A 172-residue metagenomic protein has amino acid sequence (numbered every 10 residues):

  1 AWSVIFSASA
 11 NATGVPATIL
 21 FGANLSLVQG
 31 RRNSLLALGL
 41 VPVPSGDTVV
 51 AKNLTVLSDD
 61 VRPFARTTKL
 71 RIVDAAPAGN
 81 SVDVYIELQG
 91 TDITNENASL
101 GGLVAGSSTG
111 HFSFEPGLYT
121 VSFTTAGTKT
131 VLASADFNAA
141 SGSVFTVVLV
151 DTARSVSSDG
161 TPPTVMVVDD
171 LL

Functional and structural regions predicted by a protein language model:
A1-L172: Intrinsically disordered, low-complexity polar regions and short flexible loop motifs
